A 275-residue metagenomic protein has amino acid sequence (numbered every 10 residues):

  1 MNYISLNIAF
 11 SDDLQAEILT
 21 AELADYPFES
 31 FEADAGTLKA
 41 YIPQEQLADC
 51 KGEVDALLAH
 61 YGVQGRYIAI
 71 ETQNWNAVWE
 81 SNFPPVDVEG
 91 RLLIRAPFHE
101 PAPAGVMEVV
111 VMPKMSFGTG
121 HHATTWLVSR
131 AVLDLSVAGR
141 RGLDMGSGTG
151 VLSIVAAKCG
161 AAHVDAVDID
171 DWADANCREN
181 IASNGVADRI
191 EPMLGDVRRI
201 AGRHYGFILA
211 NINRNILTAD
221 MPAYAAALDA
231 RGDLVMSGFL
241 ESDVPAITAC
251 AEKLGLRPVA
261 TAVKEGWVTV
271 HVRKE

Functional and structural regions predicted by a protein language model:
N2-P103: N-terminal auxiliary segments of SAM/dcSAM-dependent transferases
S5, L93, E108-M112, L127 (+3 more regions): Conserved beta-strand segments that form the floor/walls of ligand-binding pockets within enzyme and binding domains
E29-S30, Q64-R66, L93, H163 (+2 more regions): Conserved beta-strand segments of alpha/beta enzyme cores
N76-A138: SAM-dependent Rossmann-like transferase core, predominantly class I methyltransferases with a strong bias toward
M115, T119-H204: Conserved SAM/SAH cofactor-binding pocket of Class I
L135, I169-E275: S-adenosylmethionine
